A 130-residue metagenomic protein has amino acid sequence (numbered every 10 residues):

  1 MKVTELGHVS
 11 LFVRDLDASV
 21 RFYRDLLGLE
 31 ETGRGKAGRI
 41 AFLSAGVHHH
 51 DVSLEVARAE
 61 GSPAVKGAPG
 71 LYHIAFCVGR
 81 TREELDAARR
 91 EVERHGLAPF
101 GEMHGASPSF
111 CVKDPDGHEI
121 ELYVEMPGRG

Functional and structural regions predicted by a protein language model:
M1-V3, G130: Short acidic N-proximal helix/loop "leader" segments that mark the beginning of a domain or an inter-domain linker
T4, G38, G105-S107: Loop/turn position at the start of each blade in beta-propeller repeats
E5-R14, P63-E91, P108-K113, H118: Vicinal oxygen chelate
H8, H48-V52, H73, H104: Histidine-centered active-site/metal-ligand motif
F12-A57: Core segments of cupin and vicinal oxygen chelate
S19, Y23, I74, V92: Hydrophobic pocket/interface hotspot
A59-P63, P127-G130: A short local loop/turn or secondary-structure capping micro-motif enriched for an aromatic residue
R89-G130: Vicinal oxygen chelate
